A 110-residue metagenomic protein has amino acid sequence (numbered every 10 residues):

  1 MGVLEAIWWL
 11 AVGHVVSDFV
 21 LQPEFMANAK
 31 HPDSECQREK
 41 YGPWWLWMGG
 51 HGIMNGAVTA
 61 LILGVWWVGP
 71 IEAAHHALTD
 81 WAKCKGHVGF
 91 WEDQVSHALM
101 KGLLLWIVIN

Functional and structural regions predicted by a protein language model:
M1-E5, T59-G69, V108-N110: Transmembrane helix interruption/hinge and helix-loop junction motifs
W9-N55, A73, A77-V108: Interhelical loop and helix-boundary elements at the membrane-water interface of polytopic inner-membrane proteins
